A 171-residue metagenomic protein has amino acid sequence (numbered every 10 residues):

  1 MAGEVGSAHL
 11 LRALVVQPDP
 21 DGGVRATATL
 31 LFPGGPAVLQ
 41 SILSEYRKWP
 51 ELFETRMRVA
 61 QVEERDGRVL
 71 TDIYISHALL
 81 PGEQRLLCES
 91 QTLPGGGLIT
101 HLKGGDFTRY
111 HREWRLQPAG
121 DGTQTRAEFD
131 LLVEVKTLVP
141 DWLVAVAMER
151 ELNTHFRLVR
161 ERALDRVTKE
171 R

Functional and structural regions predicted by a protein language model:
M1-D66: Hydrophobic ligand-binding cavity/cleft-lining segments
V15, T71-A78, I99-G105: Short beta-strand segments that buttress and anchor functional surface loops
G23-L31, R68-L70, R85, G97 (+2 more regions): Intrinsic-disorder/low-complexity, polar/charged segments enriched in Ser/Thr/Lys/Arg/Asp/Glu/Gln
T27-L30, V59-Q61, I75, Q84-T92 (+2 more regions): Hydrophobic/aromatic beta-strand elements that line small-molecule binding cavities or substrate pockets in beta-rich
P33-A37, Q61-G67, Q91-G97, R115-R126: A short, structured loop/turn motif at beta-sheet edges
S76-Q84, V135-V139: Short, cysteine-centered beta-strand-loop-beta hairpins and adjacent loop/turn segments enriched in charged/polar
L102-R150, T154: Beta-strand/loop substructures that line and gate deep hydrophobic ligand-binding cavities in soluble
R160-R171: Short, highly charged C-terminal tails/helix-capping segments
